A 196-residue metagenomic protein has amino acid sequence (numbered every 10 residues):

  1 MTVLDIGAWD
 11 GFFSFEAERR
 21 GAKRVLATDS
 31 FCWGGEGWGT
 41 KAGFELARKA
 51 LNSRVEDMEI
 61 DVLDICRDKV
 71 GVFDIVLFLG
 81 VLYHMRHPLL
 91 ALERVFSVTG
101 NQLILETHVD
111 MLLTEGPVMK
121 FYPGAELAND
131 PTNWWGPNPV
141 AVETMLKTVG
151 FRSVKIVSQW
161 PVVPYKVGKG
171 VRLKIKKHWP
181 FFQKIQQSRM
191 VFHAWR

Functional and structural regions predicted by a protein language model:
M1, K23, S53-V55, N101-Q102 (+1 more regions): A structural micro-motif
M1-W9: Conserved class I S-adenosyl-L-methionine
L4, L26, E56-M58, L77 (+1 more regions): Conserved Rossmann-like nucleotide-binding pocket used by diverse enzymes that bind dinucleotide cofactors
A8, S14-A17, A22, A91 (+1 more regions): Long alpha-helical scaffolds
F12-E59, D64: Class I SAM-dependent methyltransferase SAM/SAH-binding core
L63-K69, F73, L77-F78, R86-R196: S-adenosyl-L-methionine-dependent methyltransferase catalytic module, highlighting the catalytic core
L82: Conserved SAM-binding site of S-adenosyl-L-methionine-dependent methyltransferases, i.e., the hydrophobic residues
